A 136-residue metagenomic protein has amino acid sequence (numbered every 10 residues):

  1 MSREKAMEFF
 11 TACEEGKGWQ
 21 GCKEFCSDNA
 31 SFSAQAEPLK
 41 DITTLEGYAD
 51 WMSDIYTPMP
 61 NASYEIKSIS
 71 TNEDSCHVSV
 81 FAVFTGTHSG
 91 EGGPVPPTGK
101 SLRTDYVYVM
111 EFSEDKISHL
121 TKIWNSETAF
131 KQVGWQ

Functional and structural regions predicted by a protein language model:
M1-Q136: C-terminal and inter-domain tail/linker signature
